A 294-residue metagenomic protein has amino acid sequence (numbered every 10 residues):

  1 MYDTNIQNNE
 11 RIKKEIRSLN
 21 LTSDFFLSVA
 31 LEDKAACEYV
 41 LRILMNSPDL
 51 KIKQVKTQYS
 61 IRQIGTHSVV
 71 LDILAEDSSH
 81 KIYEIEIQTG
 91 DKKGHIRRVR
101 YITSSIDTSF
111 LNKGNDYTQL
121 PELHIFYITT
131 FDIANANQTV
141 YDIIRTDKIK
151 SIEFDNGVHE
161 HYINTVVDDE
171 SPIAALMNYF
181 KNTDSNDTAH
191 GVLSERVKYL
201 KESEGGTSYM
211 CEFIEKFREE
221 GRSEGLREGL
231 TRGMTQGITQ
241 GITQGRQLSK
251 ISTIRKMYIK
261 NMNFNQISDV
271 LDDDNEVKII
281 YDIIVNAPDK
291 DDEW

Functional and structural regions predicted by a protein language model:
M1-V158, D169-S171, W294: Accessory alpha/beta interaction modules
Y2-R17, L21, F25, L44 (+4 more regions): Short, charged alpha-helical interaction segments and adjacent helix-coil junctions
